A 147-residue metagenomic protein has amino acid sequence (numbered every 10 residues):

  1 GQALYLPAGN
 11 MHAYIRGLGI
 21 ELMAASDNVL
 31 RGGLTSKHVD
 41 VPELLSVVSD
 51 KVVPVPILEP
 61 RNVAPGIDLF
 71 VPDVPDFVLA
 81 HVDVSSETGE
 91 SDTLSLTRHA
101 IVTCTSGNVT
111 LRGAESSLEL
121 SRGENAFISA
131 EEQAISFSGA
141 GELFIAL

Functional and structural regions predicted by a protein language model:
Q2, N10, L18-I20, L44 (+4 more regions): Structural beta-strand/beta-sheet cores of well-ordered domains, especially the beta-sheet scaffolds that support
Q2-Y5, N10-A13, V82, G113-A134: Short acidic-glycine-tyrosine-enriched beta hairpin
L6-P7, Y14-G17, L22-A25, C104 (+2 more regions): Generic beta-strand/beta-sheet core signal
M11, G19, D27-V29, N108-V109 (+3 more regions): Short, glycine-/Ser/Thr-/acidic-enriched flexible segments
R16-L18, S85-S116, S121-G123: Glycine- and acidic-residue-biased ligand/ion/polar-headgroup-sensing regions
G17-L69: C-terminal, non-catalytic macromolecule-binding modules
R61-S91: A short glycine-rich, His/Asp/Glu-containing loop-to-beta-strand
